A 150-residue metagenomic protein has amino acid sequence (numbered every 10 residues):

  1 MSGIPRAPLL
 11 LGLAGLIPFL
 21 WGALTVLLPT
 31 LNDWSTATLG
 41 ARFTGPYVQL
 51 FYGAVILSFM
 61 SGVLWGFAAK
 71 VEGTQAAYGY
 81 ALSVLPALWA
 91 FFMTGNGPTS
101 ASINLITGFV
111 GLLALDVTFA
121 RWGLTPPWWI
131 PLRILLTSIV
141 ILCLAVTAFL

Functional and structural regions predicted by a protein language model:
M1-A14: N-terminal membrane topogenic signal
G15-G22, A81-F91, L132-T147: Small-residue-rich segments of transmembrane alpha-helices in multi-pass membrane proteins, especially helix faces
L27-F43: Membrane-interface helix termini and inter-helical loops of multi-pass transporters
T38-P46, S61-G73, V117-L124: Short juxtamembrane and helix-loop transition motifs at transmembrane-helix boundaries in membrane proteins
F43, T94-G111: Transmembrane helix-loop-helix
V63-F92: Helix-adjacent hinge/juxtasegments
L82-A90, N104-T118: Hydrophobic alpha-helical membrane segments
A114-V140: Interfacial loop-to-transmembrane junctions
